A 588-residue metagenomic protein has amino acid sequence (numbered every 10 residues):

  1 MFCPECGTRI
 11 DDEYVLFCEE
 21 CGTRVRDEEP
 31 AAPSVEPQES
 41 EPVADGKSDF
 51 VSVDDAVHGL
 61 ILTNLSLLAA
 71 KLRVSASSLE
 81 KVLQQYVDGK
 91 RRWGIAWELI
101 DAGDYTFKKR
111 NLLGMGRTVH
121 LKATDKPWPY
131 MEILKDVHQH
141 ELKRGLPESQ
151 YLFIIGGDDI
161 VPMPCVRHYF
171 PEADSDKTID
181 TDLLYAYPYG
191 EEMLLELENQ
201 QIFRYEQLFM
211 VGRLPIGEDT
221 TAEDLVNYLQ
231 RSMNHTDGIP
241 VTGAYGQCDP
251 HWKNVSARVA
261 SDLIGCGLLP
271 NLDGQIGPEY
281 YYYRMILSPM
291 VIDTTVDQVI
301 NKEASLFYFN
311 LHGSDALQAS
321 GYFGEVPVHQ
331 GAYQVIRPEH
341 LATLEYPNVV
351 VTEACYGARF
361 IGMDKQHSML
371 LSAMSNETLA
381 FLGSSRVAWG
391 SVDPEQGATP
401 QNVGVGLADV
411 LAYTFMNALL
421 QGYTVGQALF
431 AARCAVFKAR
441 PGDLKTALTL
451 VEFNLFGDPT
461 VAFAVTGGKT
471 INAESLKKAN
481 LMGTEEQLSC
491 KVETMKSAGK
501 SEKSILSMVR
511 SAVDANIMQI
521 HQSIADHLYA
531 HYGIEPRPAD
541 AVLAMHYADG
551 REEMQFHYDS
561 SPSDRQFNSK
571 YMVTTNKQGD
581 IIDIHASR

Functional and structural regions predicted by a protein language model:
C3, C18-C21: Short cysteine-rich clusters marking metal-coordination/redox-active sites
V15: Residues immediately within or flanking Cys/His clusters that coordinate Zn2+ in small zinc-binding modules
C21-A32: Short Cys/His-rich micro-motifs in 6-15 aa windows
P42-G89, A96, T106-N271: Structured catalytic cores of large enzymes
D104, V137-P162, A244-H367: Catalytic-core segments of thiol-dependent peptidases
T106, D159, E353-M482: Active-site-proximal C-terminal subdomain of hydrolase catalytic domains
M495-A548: Short, non-transmembrane alpha-helical segments in secretory-pathway proteins
E535-I581, S587-R588: Exposed beta-strand-loop-beta-strand "reactive/processing" segments of non-cytosolic proteins
